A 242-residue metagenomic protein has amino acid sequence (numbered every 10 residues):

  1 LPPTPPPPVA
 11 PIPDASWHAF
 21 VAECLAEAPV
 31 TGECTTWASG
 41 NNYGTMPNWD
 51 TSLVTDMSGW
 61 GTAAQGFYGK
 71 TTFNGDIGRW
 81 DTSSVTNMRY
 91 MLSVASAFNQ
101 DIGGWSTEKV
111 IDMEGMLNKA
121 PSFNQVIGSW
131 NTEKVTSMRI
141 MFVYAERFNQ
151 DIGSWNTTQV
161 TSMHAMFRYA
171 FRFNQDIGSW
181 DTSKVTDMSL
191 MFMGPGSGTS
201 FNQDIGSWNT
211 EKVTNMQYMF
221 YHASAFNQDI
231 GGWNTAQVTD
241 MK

Functional and structural regions predicted by a protein language model:
T4-K242: Negatively charged
